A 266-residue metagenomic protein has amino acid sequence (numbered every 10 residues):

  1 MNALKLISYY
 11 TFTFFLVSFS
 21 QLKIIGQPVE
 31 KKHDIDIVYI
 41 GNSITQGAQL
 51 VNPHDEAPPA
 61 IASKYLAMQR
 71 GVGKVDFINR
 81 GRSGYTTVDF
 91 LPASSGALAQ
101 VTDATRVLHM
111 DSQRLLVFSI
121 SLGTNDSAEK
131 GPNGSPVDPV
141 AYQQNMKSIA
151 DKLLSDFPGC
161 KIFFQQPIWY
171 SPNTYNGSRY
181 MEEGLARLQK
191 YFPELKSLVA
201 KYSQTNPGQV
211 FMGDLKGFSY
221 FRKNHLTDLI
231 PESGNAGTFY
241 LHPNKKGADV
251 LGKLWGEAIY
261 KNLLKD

Functional and structural regions predicted by a protein language model:
M1-P28: Bacterial Sec-dependent N-terminal signal peptides
I35-V38, I44-Q144, H242: Conserved SGNH/GDSL esterase-like catalytic core that processes O-acyl groups on lipids and polysaccharides
Y39, A57, I61, V137 (+8 more regions): Extracytoplasmic/secreted proteins, especially bacterial periplasmic and envelope-associated proteins
V51-N52, D89-P92, N173-S178, K223-D228: Short aromatic-enriched loop/helix-cap "lid" or pocket-rim segments at secondary-structure transitions that line
L66-G71, I149-K161, E194-M212: A structural motif corresponding to the C-terminal end of an alpha-helix and its immediate exit/capping segment
Y170-K216, K245-A248: Substrate-gating cap/lid alpha-helix
V210-Y240, K245-K246: Mobile gating loops/cap/lid regions near enzyme active sites that modulate substrate access
E232-D266: Histidine-centered active-site loop/cap adjacent to the catalytic His in serine esterases/O-acetyl transfer systems
